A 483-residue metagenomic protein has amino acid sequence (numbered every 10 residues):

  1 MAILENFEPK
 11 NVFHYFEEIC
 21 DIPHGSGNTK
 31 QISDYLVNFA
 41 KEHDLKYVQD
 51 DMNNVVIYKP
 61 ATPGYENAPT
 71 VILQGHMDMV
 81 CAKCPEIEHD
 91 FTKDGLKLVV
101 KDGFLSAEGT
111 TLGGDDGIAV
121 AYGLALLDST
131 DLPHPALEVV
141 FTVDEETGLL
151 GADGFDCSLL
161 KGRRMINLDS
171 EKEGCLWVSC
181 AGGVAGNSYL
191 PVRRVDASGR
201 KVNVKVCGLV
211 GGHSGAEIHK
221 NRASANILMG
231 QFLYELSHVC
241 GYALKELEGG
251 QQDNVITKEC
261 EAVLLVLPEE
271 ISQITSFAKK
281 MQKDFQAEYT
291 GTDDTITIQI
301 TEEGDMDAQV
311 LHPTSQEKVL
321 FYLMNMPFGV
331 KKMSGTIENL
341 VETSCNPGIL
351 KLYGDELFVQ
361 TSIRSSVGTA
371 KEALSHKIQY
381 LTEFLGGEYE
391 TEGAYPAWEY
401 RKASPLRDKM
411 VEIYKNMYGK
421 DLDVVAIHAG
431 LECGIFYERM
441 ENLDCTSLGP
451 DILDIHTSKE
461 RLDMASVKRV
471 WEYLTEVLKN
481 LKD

Functional and structural regions predicted by a protein language model:
A2-F104: Acidic/His- and Gly-rich active-site-bordering loop/insert found across diverse amide/peptide-bond hydrolases
P9-V12, G335, E342-D355, S362 (+1 more regions): Zn-dependent metallopeptidase/amidohydrolase metal-coordination segment
E17-D21, E261-V263, T297-Q309, G348-L350 (+2 more regions): A short beta-alpha structural unit
Y65-T147, A152-R163, Y189, S198-K201 (+5 more regions): Active-site metal-coordination/substrate-binding segment of hydrolases, especially metallo-dependent peptidases
H134-A225, L233, S237: Fold-level recognition of mixed alpha/beta catalytic cores in primary-metabolism enzymes, strongest
S158, R222-V239, V266-I271, E317-M324 (+4 more regions): His/Asp/Glu-rich mid-to-C-terminal helical/loop segments that flank catalytic regions of hydrolases
V195-G199, I218-E248, P268-S344: Acidic-enriched catalytic cores of C-N bond-cleaving enzymes acting on peptides and small amides
S224-I227, Q231-L247, Y400-L443: Active-site-adjacent substrate-binding region of metalloamidase/peptidase-like peptide-processing proteins
